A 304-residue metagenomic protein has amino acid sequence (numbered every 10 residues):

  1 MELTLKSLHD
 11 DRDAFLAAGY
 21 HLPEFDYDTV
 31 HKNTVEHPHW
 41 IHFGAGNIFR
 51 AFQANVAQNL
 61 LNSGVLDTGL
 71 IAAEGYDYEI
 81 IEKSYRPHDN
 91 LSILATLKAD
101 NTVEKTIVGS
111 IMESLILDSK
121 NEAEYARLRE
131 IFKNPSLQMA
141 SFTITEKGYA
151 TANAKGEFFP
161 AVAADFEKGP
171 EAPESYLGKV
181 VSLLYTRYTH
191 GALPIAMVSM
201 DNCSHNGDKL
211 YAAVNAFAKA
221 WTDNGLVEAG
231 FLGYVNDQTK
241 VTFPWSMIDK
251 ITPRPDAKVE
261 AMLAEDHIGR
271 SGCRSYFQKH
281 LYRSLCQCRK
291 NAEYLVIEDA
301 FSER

Functional and structural regions predicted by a protein language model:
M1-F43, N47-R304: Substrate/ligand-engaging "lid" and interaction regions
